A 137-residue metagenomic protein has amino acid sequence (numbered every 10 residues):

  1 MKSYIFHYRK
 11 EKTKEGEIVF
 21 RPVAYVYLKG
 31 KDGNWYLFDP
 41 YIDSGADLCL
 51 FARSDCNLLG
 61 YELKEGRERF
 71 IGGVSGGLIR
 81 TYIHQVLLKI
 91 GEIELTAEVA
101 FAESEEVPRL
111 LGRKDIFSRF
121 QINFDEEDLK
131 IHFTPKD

Functional and structural regions predicted by a protein language model:
M1-D137: Pepsin/retropepsin-fold aspartyl endopeptidases
